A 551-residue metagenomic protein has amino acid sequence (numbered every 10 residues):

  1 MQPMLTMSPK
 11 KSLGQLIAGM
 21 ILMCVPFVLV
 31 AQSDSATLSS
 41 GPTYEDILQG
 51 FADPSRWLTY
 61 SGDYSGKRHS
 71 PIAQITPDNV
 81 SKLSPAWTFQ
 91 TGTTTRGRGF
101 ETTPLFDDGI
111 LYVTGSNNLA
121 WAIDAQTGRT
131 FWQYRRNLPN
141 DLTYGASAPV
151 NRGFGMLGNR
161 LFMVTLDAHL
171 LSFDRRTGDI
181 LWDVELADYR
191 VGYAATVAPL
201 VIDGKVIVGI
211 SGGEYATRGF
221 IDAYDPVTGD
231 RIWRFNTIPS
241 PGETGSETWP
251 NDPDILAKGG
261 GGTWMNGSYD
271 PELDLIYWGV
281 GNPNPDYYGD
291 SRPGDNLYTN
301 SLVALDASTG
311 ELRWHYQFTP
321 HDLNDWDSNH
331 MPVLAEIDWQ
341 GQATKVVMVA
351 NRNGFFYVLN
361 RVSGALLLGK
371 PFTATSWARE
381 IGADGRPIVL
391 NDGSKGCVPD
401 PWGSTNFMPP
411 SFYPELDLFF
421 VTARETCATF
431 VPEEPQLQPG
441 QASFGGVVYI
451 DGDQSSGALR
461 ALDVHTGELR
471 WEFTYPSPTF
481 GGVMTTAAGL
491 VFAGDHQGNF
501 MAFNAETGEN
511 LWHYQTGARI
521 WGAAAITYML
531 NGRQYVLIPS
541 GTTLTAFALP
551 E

Functional and structural regions predicted by a protein language model:
S33-P85, T237-T244, V448-Y449, S455-G457: Blade/loop signatures of beta-propeller domains
W57-S61, G97-L119, Y144-L170, A194-Y215 (+8 more regions): Repeat-blade elements of multi-bladed beta-propeller folds
G66-A187, T486: N-terminal cofactor/phosphate-binding cores enriched in small/glycine residues, especially glycine-rich loops such as
A125-T127, D174-T177, P226-T228, A307-T309 (+4 more regions): Short loop/turn segments that connect beta-strands within beta-propeller blades
T143-G153, I232, S240-W264, Q340 (+2 more regions): Surface-exposed acidic, glycine/proline-enriched linker/cap segments that occur as 15-30-residue helix-coil
P320-M331, P371-E380, G385-N391, D400 (+2 more regions): Conserved blade-ending motifs and adjacent loop-strand segments that build the rim/top face of beta-propeller domains
R424-E425, D451-E509: Loop/turn-rich, solvent-exposed surfaces of beta-rich toroidal or solenoidal domains
